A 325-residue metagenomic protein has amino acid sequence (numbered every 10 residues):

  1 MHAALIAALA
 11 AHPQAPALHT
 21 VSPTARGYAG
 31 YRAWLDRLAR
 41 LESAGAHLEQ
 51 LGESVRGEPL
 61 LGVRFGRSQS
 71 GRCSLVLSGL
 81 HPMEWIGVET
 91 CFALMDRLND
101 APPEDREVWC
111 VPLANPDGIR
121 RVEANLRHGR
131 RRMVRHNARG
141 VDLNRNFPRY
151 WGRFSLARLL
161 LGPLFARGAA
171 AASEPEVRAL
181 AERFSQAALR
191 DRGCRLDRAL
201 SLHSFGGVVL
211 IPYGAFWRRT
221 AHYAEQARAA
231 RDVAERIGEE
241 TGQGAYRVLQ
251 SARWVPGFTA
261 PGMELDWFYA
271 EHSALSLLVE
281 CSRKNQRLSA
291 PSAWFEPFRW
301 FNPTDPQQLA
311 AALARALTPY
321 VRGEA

Functional and structural regions predicted by a protein language model:
M1-A25, W151, A157-A325: C-terminal accessory segments enriched in acidic
H2-P59: Short glycine- and acidic-rich boundary segments immediately preceding or forming the N-terminal edge of structured
E58, R67-C73: Proline/glycine-enriched tight loop/beta-turn segments at coil->beta junctions that connect or precede beta-strands
G62-G66, L278-E280: Short, well-ordered beta-strand micro-motif
G71-L75, E84-T220: Active-site/substrate-binding loop(s) of hydrolase catalytic cores
